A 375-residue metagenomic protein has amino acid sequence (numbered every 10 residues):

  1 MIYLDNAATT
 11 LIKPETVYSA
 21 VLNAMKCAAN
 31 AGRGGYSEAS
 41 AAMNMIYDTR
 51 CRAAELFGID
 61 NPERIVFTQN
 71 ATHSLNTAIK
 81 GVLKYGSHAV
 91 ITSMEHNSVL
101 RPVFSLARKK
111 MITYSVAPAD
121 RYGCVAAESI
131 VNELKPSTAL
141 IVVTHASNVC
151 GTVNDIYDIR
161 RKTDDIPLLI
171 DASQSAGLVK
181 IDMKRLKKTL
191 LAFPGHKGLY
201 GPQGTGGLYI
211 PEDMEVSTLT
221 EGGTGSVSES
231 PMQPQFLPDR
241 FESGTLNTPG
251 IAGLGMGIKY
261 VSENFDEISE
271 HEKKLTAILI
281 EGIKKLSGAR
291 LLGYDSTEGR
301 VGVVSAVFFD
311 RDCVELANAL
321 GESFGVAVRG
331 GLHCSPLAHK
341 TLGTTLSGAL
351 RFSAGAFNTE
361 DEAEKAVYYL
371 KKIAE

Functional and structural regions predicted by a protein language model:
M1-E375: Pyridoxal 5′-phosphate
